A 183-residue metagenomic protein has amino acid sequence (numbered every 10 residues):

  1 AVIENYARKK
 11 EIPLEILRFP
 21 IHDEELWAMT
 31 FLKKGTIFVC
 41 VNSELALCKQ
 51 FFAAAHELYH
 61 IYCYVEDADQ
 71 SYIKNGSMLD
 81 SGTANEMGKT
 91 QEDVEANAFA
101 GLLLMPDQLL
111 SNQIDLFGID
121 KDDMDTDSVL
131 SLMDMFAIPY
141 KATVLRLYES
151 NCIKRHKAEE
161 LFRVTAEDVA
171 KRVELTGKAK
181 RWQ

Functional and structural regions predicted by a protein language model:
A1-Q183: Active-site hotspot residues in diverse enzymes, especially metal/ion-binding acidic/histidine motifs
